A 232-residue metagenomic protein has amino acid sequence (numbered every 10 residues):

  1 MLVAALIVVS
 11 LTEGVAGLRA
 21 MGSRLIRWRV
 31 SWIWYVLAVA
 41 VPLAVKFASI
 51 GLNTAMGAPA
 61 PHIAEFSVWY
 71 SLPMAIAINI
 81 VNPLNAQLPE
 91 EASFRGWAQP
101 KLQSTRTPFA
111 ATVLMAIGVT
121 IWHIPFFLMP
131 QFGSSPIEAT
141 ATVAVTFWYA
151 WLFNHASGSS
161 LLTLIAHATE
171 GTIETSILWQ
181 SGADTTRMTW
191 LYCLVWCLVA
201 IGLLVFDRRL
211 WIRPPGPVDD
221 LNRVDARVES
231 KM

Functional and structural regions predicted by a protein language model:
M1-Q87, G133, I137, N154 (+1 more regions): Specific transmembrane helices
P89-L114, N154-S159: Membrane-interface helix/loop boundary segments of multi-pass membrane proteins
E90-F94, G118-W122, V143-V145, V195-C197: Core segments of transmembrane alpha-helices that mediate helix-helix packing or line hydrophobic substrate/ligand
F109-P130: Membrane-helix boundary elements
T112-V119, L161-T172: Central hydrophobic cores of alpha-helical transmembrane segments in multi-pass integral membrane proteins
F126-A141: Inter-helical junctions in multi-pass inner-membrane proteins, predominant in energy-converting antiporter-like
E138-W151: Hydrophobic alpha-helical segments embedded in the membrane of multi-pass proteins
